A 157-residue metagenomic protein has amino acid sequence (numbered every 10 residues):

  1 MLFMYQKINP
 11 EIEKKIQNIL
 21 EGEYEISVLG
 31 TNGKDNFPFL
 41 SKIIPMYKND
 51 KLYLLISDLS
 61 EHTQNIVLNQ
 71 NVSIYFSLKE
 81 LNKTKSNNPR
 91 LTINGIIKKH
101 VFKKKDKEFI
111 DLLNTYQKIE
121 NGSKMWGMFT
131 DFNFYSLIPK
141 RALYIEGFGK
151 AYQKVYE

Functional and structural regions predicted by a protein language model:
M1-K14, N114, I119-E157: C-terminal edge-of-domain segments
L2-V67: An N-terminal domain-cap segment
V28, I93, I145-G147: Short glycine/serine/threonine-biased micro-segments
V28, Y75, S123-K124: A short linear hydrophobic-aromatic micro-motif
T31-D35, F76-N82, E146: Short acidic, glycine-rich loop/turn motifs
L40-K42, R90-N94, A151-Q153: Well-ordered beta-strand positions in beta-sheet-rich domains
L54-I56, I74, Y144: Short hydrophobic/aromatic-rich beta-strand segments that constitute the beta-sheet cores of beta-sandwich/beta-barrel
E61-I119, F129-F132, I138-R141: Short, structured beta-strand-loop surface elements
